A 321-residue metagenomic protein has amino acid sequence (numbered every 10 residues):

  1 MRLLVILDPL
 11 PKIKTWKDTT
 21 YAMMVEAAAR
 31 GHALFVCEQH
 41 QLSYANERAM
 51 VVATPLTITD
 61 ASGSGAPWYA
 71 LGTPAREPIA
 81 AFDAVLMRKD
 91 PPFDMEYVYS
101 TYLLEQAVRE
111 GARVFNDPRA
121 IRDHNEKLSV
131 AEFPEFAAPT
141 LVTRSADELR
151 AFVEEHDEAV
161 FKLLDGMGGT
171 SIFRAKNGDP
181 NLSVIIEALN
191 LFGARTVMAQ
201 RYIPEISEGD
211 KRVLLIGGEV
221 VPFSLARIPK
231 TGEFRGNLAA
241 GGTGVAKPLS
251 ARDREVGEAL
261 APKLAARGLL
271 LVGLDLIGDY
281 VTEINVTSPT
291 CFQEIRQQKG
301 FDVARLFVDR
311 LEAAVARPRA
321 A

Functional and structural regions predicted by a protein language model:
M1-L4: Extreme N-terminal starter segment of soluble prokaryotic enzymes
I6-L7, I13-W16, G232, P248-A321: ATP-dependent carboxylate activation and anion-phosphoryl transfer catalytic cores that bind Mg-ATP to form
P9, K89-P92, L164-G166, P289: Short glycine-rich anion-binding loops that position phosphate/pyrophosphate groups of nucleotides and phosphorylated
P11-V142: Conserved N-proximal alpha/beta basic substrate-recognition cap immediately N-terminal to, or forming the N-lobe
T20, A146-D147, E154-E158, D165-V256 (+2 more regions): Phosphate-binding site of ATP-dependent enzymes
A80, E135, E154, L269 (+1 more regions): Structured loop/turn residues at beta-strand edges in well-structured enzyme cores
P118-R122, R227-P229, I277-Y280: Short glycine-enriched loops at secondary-structure junctions
